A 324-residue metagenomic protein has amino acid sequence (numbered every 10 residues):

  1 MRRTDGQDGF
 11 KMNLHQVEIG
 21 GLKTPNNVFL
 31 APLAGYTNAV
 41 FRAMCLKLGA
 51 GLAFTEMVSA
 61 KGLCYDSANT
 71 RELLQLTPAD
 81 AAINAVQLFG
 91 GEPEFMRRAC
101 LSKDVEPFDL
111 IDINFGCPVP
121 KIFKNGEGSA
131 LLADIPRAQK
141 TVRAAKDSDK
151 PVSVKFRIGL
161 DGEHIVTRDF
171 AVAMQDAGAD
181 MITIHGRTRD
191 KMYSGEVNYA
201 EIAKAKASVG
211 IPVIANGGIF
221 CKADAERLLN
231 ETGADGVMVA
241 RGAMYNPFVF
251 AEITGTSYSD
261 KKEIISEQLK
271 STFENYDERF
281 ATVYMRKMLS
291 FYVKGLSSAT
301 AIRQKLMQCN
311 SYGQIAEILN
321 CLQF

Functional and structural regions predicted by a protein language model:
R2-G20, T24, V28, A34 (+5 more regions): Alpha/beta catalytic cores of nucleotide-metabolism and tRNA/nucleoside-modifying enzymes
F10-E18, L33-V105, D109: Glycine-rich, positively charged N-terminal anion/phosphate-binding segment
V17-V28, L63-I83, C117, I122-N125 (+1 more regions): N-terminal small/glycine-rich loop or linker at the start of catalytic domains across soluble metabolic enzymes
V28-P32, A53-T55, N84-L88, I111 (+4 more regions): Hydrophobic faces of well-ordered beta-strands that scaffold small-molecule active sites in alpha/beta enzyme cores
L33, V58-A60, F89-G91, G116-P118 (+4 more regions): Active-site beta-loop-alpha junctions enriched in small/polar residues
R97-E127, P136-I211, E231: Alpha/beta enzyme core
